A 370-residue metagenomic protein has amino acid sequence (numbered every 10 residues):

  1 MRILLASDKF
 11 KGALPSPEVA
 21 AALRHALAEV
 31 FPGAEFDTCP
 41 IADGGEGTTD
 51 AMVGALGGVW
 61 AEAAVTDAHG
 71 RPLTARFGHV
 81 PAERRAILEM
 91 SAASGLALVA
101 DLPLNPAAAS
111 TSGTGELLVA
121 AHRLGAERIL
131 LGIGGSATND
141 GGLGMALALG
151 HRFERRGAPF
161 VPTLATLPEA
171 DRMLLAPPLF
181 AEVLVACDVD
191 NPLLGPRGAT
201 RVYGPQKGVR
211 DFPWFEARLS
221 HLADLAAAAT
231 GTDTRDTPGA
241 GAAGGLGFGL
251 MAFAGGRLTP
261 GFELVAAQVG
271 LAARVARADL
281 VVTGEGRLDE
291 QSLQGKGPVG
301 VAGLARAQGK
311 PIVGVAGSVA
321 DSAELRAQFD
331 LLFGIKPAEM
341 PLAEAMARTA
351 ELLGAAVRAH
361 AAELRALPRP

Functional and structural regions predicted by a protein language model:
M1-I133, A137-P370: N-terminal loops that bind phosphate or other acidic moieties and the adjacent beta-alpha structural core
